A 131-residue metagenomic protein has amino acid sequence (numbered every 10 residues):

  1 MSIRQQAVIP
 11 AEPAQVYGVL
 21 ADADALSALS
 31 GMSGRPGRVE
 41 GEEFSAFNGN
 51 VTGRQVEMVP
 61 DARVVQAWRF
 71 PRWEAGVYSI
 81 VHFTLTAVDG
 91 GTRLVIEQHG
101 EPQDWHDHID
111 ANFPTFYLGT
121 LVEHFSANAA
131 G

Functional and structural regions predicted by a protein language model:
M1-R35: Hydrophobic ligand-binding cavity/cleft-lining segments
Q5-A7, G34-R35, E42, G53-R54 (+1 more regions): Residue-level detector of beta-strand structural context in well-folded domains
V16-Y17, L26, F44, Q55 (+4 more regions): Hydrophobic pocket/interface hotspot
L20, S30, V59, W68 (+1 more regions): Short, flexible helix/strand-to-coil boundary loops that buttress conserved ligand/catalytic motifs in alpha/beta
A25-A28, V39, T115, A130-G131: Structured surface interface patches that mediate subunit assembly and partner/cofactor docking
S27-S33, E40-G41, A46-N48, R69-F70: A short gly/proline-enriched turn/hairpin at secondary-structure junctions
S45, G49-R93, H99-E101, A130: Hydrophobic-ligand binding "helix-grip"
G100-G131: A conserved amphipathic terminal alpha-helix motif
